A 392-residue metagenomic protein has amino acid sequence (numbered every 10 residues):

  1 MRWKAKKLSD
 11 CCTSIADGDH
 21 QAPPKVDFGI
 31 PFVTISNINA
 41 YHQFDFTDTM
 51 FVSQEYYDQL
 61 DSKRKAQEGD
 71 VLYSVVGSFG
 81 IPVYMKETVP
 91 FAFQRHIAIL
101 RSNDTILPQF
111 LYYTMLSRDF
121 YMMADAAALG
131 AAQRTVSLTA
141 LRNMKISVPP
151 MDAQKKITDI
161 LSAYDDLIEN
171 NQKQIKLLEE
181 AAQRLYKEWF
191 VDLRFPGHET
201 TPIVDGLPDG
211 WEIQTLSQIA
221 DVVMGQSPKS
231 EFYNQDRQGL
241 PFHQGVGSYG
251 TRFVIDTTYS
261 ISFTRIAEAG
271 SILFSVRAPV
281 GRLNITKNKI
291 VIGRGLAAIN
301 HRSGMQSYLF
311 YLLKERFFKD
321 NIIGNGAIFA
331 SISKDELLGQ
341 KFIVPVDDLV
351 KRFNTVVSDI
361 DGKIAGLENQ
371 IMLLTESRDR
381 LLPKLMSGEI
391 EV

Functional and structural regions predicted by a protein language model:
M1-D17, N143-D192, P196-S227, S248 (+2 more regions): Non-catalytic DNA-recognition/assembly elements of restriction-modification systems
A5, F32, P108, Y121 (+5 more regions): Alpha-helix initiation and N-capping motif
A5-P24, S36-E68, Q214-Y233, Q238-A269 (+2 more regions): Sequence-specific dsDNA recognition surfaces
I15, I35-S36, V76-F79, Q94-A98 (+6 more regions): Glycine-anchored helix-breaking recognition loops at helix->coil/strand junctions
T34-I35, V52-L116, Q244-V246, T257-I328 (+1 more regions): A short beta-sheet element
Y41, P82, M123-A124, I219 (+2 more regions): Residues that scaffold the ATP/ADP-binding catalytic core of kinase and kinase-like folds
Y41, R118, M122, E188 (+4 more regions): A short secondary-structure junction motif
